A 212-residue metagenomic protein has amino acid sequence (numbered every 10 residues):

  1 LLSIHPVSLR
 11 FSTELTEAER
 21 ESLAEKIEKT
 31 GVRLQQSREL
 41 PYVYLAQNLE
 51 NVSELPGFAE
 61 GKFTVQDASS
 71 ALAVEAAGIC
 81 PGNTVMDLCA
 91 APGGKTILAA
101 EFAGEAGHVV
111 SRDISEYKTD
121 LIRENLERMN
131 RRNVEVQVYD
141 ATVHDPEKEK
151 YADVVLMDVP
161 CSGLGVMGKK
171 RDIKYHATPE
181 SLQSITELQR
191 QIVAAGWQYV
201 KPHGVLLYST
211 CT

Functional and structural regions predicted by a protein language model:
L1-T212: S-adenosylmethionine
